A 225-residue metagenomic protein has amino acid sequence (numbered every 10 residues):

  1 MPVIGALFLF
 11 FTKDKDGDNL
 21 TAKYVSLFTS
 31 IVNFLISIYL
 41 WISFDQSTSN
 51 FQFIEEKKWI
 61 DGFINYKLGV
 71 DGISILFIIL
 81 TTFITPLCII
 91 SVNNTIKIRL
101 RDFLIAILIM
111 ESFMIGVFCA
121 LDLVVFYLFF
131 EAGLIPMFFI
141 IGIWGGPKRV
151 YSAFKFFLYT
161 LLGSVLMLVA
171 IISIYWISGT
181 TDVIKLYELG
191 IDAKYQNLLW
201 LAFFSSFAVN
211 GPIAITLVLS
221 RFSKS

Functional and structural regions predicted by a protein language model:
M1, V70-T81, L123-P136, Q196-F207: Structural signature of hydrophobic alpha-helical transmembrane segments
G5-F8, T29-N33, F77, I84 (+5 more regions): Hydrophobic residues within membrane-embedded alpha-helical segments of Major Facilitator Superfamily
A6-D16, T85-K97, F139-K148, G211-K224: C-terminal ends of transmembrane helices
T12-I105, E188: Transmembrane helix-loop-helix hairpins at membrane boundaries of multipass inner-membrane proteins
K15-L20, F113-L198, G211: Alpha-helical multi-pass transmembrane bundles of energy-transducing inner-membrane proteins
T21-S30, R99-I109, F129-F130, S152-G163 (+1 more regions): Cytoplasmic-side transmembrane-helix entry/capping segments in multi-pass membrane proteins
D45-N65, V165-S225: Juxtamembrane/interfacial segments at transmembrane-helix boundaries in multi-pass membrane proteins
